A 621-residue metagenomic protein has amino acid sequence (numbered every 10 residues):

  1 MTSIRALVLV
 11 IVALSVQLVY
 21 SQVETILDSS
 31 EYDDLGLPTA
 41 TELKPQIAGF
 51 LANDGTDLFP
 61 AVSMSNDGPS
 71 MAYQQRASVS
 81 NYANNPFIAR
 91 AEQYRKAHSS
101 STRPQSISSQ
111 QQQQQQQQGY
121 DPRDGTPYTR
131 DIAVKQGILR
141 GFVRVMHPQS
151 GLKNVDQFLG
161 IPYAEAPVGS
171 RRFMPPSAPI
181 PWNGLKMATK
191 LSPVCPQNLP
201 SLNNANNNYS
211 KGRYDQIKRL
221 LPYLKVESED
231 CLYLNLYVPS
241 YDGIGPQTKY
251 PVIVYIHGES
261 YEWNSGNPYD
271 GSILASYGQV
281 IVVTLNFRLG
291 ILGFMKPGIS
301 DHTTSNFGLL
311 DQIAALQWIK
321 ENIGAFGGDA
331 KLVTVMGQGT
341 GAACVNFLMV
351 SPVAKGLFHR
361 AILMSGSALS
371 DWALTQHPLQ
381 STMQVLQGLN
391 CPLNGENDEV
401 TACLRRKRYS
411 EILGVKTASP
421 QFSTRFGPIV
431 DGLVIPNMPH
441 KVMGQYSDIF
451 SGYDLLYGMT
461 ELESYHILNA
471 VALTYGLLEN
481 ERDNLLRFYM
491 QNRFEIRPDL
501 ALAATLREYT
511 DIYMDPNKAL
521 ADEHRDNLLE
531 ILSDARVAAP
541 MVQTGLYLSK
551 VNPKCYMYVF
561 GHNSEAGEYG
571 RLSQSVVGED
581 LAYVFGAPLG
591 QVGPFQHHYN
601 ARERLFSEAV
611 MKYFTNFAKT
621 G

Functional and structural regions predicted by a protein language model:
T2-S3, L14-Q110, Q117-L309, A330 (+2 more regions): Non-catalytic accessory segments of hydrolases
L7-Q22, L221-N397, T401, R406 (+2 more regions): Serine-hydrolase-like catalytic core of hydrolytic proteins
D156, E229-L232, L310-I313, Q317 (+6 more regions): A structural signal for well-ordered alpha-helical segments within the folded catalytic domains of diverse enzymes
K211-R213, K296, H359-M364, A521-E523 (+1 more regions): Surface-exposed beta-strand-to-loop junctions that form interaction patches on eukaryotic regulatory domains
D301-T304, G308, D371-L374, P378 (+4 more regions): Residue-level preference for long, well-ordered alpha-helices that form the structural scaffold of enzyme catalytic
I323, L548, A618: Hydrophobic pocket-lining residues that define ligand/cofactor binding sites across diverse proteins
S351-K355, K550, A587-G590, T620: Short, well-ordered loop/turn and helix-capping segments at boundaries between secondary-structure elements and domains
R406, S410-A601, Y613: Substrate-gating cap/lid region and adjacent catalytic-acid/histidine neighborhood within extracellular/lumenal
